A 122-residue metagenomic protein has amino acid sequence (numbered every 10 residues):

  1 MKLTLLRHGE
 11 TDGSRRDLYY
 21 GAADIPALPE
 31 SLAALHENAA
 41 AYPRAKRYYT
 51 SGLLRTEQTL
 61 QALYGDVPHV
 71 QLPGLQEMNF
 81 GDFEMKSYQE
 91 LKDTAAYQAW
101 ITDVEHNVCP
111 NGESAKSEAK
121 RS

Functional and structural regions predicted by a protein language model:
M1, D12-G13, A41-Y42, P73-Q76 (+1 more regions): Short linear sequence motifs
K2-V67, K116: Active-site-proximal alpha-helix that buttresses catalytic centers in soluble enzyme cores
A34, R121-S122: Hydrophobic alpha-helical membrane-association signature
L63-R121: Phosphate-handling substructures
